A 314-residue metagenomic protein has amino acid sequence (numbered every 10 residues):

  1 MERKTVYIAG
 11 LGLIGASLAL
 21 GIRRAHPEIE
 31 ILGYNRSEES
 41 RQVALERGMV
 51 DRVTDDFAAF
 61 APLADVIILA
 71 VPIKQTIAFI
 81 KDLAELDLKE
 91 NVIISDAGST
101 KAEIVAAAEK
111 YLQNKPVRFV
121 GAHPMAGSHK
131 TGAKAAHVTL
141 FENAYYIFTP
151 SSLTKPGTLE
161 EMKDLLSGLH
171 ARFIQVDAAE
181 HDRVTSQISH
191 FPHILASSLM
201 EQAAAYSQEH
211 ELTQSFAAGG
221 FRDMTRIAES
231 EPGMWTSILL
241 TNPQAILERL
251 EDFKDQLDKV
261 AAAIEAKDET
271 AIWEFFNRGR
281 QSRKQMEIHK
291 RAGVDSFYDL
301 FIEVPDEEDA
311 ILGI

Functional and structural regions predicted by a protein language model:
M1-P62: NAD(P)+-binding Rossmann beta1-loop-alpha1 motif at the extreme N-terminus of oxidoreductases
T5, E30, R118, Y145 (+1 more regions): Residues at the starts of beta-strands that form the adenosine-phosphate
A58-L88, V92-I93, S99: Rossmann-like NAD(P)-binding element
K81-A133: Rossmann-like NAD(P)(H) cofactor-binding subdomain of soluble oxidoreductases
L140-I227: Internal alpha-helical scaffold of NAD(P)-dependent oxidoreductase catalytic cores
E209-R278: Interdomain hinge/lid region at the active-site interface of Rossmann-like NAD(P)-dependent oxidoreductases
I288-I314: A conserved regulatory-domain signal marking ACT and ACT-like small-molecule sensing domains and adjacent regulatory
